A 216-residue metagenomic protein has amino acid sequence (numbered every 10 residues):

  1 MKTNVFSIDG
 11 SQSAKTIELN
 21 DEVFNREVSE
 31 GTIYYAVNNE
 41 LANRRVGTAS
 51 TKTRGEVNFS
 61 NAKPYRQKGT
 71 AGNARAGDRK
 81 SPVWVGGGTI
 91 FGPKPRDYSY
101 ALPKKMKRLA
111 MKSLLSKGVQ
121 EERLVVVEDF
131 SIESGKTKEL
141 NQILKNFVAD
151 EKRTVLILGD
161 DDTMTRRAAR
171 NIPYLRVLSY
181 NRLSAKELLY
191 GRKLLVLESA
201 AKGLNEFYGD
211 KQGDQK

Functional and structural regions predicted by a protein language model:
M1-V46, G92-K216: Extended polybasic, low-complexity segments that bind anionic RNA or targeting/receptor surfaces
Y34-Y65: Internal glycine-rich flexible loops
R54-F91: Glycine/serine-rich anion-binding loops at beta->alpha junctions that coordinate negatively charged ligand groups
